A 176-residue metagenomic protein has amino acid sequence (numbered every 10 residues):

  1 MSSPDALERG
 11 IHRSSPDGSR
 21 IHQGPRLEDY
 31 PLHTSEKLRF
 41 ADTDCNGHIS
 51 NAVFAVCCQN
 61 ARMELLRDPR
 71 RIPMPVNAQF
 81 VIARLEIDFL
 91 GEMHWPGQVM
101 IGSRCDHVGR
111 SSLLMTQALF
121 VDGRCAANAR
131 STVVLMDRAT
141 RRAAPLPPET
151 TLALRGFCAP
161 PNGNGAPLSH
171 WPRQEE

Functional and structural regions predicted by a protein language model:
S2-G102, D106-E176: Terminal targeting signals and extreme-terminal segments of soluble enzymes
